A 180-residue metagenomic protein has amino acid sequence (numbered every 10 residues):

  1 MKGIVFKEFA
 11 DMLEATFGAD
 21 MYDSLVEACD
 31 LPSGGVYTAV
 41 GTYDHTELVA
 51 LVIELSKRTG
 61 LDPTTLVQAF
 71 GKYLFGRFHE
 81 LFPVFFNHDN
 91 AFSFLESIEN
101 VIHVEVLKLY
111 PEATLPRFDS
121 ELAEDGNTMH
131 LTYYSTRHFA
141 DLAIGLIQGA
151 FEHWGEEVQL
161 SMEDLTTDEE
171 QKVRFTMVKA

Functional and structural regions predicted by a protein language model:
M1-G34: Charged, compositionally biased N-terminal leader segments and the immediate start of the first structured element
I4, E112-F139, E156-A180: Short terminal or interdomain "cap/linker" segment that borders an active site or interface and mediates
D11, H130-Y133, I147: Short cationic amphipathic helices and targeting signals
V26-E54: N-terminal interaction modules that seed assembly of large macromolecular complexes
D30, G60-L61, G155: Glycine-centered helix-boundary capping/hinge motifs
L48-D141: Amphipathic interaction/junction segments at domain boundaries or subunit interfaces
L142-G155: Short, non-transmembrane amphipathic alpha-helical segments
